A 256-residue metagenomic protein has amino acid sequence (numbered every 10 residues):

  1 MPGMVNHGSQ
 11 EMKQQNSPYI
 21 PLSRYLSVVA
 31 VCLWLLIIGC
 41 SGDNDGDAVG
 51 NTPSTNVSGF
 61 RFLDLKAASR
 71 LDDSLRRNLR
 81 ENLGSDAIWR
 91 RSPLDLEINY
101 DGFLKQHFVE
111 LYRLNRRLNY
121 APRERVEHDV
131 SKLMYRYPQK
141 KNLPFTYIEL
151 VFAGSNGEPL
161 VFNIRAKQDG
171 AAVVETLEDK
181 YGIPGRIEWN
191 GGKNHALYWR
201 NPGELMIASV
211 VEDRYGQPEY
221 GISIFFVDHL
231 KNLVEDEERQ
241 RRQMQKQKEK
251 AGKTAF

Functional and structural regions predicted by a protein language model:
Q14-V29: Bacterial N-terminal signal peptides that target proteins for export
L36-G39: C-terminal motif of bacterial Sec signal peptides marking the signal peptidase cleavage site
G42-R125, K141, G154-F256: Non-cytosolic coordination micro-motifs
M134-K141: Charged, low-complexity intrinsically disordered regulatory segments in eukaryotic signaling
Y147-G154: Short, flexible, solvent-exposed loop/turn segments with mixed acidic/basic and small polar residues
